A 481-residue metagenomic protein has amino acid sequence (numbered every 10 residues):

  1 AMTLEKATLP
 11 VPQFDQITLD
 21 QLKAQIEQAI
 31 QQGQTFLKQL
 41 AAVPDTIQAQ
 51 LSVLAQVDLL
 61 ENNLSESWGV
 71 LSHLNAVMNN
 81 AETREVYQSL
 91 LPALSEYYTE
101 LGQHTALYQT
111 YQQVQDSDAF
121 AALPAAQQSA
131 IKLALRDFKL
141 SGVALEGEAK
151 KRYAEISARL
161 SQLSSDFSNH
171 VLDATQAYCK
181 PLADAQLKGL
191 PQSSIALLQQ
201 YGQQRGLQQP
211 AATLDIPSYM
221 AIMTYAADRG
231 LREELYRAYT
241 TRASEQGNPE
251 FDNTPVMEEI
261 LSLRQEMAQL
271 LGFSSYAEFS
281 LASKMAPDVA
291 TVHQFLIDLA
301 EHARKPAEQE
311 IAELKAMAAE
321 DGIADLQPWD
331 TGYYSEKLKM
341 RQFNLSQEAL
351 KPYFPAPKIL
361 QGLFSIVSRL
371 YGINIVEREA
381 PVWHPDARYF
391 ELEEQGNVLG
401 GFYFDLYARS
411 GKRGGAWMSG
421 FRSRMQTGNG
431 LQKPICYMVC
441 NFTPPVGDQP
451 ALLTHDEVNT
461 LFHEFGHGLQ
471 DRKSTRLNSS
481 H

Functional and structural regions predicted by a protein language model:
M2-Q192, L197-L198: N-terminal helix-rich structural modules
K6-Q21, L71-L90, Q113-E155, T213-P255 (+3 more regions): Short His/Asp/Glu-rich catalytic/ion-coordination signatures at enzyme active sites or charged loops
Q31, T241, H467, D471-S474: Short, well-ordered loop/turn and helix-capping segments at boundaries between secondary-structure elements and domains
A126, A130, R159-Q162, N169-T213 (+3 more regions): Active-site-proximal, well-structured secondary-structure segments within enzyme catalytic domains
P249, N253, P352, A356 (+1 more regions): Alpha-helix N-cap/helix-initiation motif
N429-N441, V446-N459: Active-site-proximal segment of zinc-dependent metalloprotease catalytic domains
D456-D471: Active-site recognition of the HExxH zinc-binding catalytic motif
T475-S480: Conserved small/polar residues in nucleotide/adenosyl-binding loops
